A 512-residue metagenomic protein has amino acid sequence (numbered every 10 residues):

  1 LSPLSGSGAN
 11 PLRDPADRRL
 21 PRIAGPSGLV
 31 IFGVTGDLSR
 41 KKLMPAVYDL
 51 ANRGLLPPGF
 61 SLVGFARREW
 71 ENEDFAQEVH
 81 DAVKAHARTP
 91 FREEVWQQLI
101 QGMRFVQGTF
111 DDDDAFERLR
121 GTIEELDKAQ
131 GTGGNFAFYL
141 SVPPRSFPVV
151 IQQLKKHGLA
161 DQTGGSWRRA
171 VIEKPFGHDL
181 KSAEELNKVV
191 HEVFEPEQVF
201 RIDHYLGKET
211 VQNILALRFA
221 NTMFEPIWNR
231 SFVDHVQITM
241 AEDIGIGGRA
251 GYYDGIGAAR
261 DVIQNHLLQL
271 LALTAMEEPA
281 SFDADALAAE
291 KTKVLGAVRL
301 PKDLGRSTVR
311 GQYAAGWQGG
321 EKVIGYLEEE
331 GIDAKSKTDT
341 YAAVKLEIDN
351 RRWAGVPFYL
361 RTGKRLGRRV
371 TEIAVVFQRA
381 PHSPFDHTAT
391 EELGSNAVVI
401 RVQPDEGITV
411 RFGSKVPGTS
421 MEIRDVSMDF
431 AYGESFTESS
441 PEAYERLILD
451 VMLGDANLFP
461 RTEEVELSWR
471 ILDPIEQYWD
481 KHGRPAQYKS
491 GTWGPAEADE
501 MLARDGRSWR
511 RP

Functional and structural regions predicted by a protein language model:
L1-I172, F176-P512: Secretory/organelle targeting and membrane-embedding segments
